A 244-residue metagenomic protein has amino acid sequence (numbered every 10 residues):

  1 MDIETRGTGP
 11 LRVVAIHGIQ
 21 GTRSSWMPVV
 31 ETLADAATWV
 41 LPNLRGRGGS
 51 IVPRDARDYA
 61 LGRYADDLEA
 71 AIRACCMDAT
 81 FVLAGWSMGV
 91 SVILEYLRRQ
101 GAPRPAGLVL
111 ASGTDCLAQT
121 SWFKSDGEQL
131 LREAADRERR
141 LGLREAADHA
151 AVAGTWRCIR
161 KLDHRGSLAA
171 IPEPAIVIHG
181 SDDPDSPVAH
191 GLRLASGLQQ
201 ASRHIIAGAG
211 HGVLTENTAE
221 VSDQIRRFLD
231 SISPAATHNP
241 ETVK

Functional and structural regions predicted by a protein language model:
M1-V14, A34-T38, M77, A106 (+2 more regions): Alpha/beta-hydrolase fold catalytic core
D2-D55: Conserved HGGG/HGGXW glycine-rich cap/lid loop of the alpha/beta-hydrolase fold
E31, V40-A84, D223: Active-site loop/oxyanion-hole signature of alpha/beta-hydrolase fold enzymes
S91-A135: Flexible "cap/lid" loop of the alpha/beta hydrolase fold
R140-G166, D182: Hydrophobic, aromatic-rich cap/lid helix
I171, V177-H179: Short beta-strand/loop motif that positions the catalytic acidic residue of the alpha/beta-hydrolase fold
P184-H190: Conserved alpha/beta-hydrolase "acid-adjacent" motif
A209-S222: Catalytic histidine-centered segment of alpha/beta-hydrolase-like enzymes
